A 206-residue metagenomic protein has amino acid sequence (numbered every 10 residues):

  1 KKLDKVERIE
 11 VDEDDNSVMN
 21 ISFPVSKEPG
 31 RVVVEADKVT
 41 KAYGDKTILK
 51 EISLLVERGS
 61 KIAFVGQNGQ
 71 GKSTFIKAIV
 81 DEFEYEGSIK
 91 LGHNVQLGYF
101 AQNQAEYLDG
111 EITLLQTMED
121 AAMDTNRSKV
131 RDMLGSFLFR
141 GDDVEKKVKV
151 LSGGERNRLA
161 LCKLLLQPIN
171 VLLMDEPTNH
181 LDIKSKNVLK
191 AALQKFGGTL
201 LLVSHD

Functional and structural regions predicted by a protein language model:
K1-V6, R58: A conserved P-loop NTPase coupling/switch region
D4-D15: Proline-centered turn/helix-capping motifs that create local helix->coil transitions or kinks
M19: Conserved catalytic-core segments of large NTP-driven translation/proteostasis enzymes
F23-D206: ABC ATP-binding cassette signature C-motif
